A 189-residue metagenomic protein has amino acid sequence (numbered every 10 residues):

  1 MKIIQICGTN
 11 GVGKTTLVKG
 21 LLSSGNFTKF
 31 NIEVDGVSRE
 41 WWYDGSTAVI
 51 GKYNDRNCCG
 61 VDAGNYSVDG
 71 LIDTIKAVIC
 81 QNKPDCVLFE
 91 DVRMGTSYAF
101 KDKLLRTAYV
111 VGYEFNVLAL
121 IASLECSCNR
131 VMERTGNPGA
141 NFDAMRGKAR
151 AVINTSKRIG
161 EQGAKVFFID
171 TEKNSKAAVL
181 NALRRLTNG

Functional and structural regions predicted by a protein language model:
I6: Hydrophobic anchor at the beta1->P-loop junction of P-loop NTPases
N10: The conserved Walker
G13: Conserved glycine(s) of the Walker
T16-T28: A conserved segment at the C-terminal end of the G1
G25-D44: Switch I (effector-binding) loop of TRAFAC-class P-loop GTPase G-domains
R39-M94, Y98-A99: Conserved nucleotide-sensing/catalytic segment adjacent to the nucleotide-binding pocket in NTP-handling enzymes
D91, V111-V131: Conserved phosphate-donor/acceptor-positioning beta-strand/loop module used by diverse small-molecule
N137-A178: Small-molecule kinase domains that catalyze NTP-dependent phosphoryl transfer to phosphate-bearing small molecules
